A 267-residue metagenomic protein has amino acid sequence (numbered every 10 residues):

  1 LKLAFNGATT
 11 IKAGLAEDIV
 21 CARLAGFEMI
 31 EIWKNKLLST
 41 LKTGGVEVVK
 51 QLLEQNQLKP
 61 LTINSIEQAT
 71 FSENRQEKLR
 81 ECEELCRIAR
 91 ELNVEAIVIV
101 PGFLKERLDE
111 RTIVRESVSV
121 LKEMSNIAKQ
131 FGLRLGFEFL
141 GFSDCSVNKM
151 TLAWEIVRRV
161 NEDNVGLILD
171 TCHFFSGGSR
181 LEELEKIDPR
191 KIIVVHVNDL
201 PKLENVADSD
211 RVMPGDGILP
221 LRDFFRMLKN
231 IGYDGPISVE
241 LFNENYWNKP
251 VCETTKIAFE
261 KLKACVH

Functional and structural regions predicted by a protein language model:
L1-G26, E54, R87, N93-V94 (+2 more regions): Histidine-acidic metal/acid-base catalytic patches
T9-I11, K34-K36, I66-A69, P101-K105 (+4 more regions): Active-site-proximal loop/turn and secondary-structure-junction residues that shape catalytic pockets, frequently
E17, R23, L52-Q55, F71-G166 (+1 more regions): Active-site acidic/histidine proton-transfer and metal-coordination neighborhood in alpha/beta enzyme cores
E28-M29, K59, E95, R134 (+1 more regions): Residue-level detector of anion-binding/catalytic polar loops
E31, T62, V98, G136 (+2 more regions): Conserved beta-strand positions in the central sheet of alpha/beta enzyme cores
E31-L53, L104-L108: Glycine-rich, proline-tolerant flexible connector loops at the mouths of alpha/beta enzymes
S39, Q76, R111-T112, S209-G215: Short glycine-enriched, charge-decorated loop/helix-capping segments at active-site entrances that position
G45-N56, V120-I127, E183, D223-M227: Catalytic-core regions built around general acid/base machinery
